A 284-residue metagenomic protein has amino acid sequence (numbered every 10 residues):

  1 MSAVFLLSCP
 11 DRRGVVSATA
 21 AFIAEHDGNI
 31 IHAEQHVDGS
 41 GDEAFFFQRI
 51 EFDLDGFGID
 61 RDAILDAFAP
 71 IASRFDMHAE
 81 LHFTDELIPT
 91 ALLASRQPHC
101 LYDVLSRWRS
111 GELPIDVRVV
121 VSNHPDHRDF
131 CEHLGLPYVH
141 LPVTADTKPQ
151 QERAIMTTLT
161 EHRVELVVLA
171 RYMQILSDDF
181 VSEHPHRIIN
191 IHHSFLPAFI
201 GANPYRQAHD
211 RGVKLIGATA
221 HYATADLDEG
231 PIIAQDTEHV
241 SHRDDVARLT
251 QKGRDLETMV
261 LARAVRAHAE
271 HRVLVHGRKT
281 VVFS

Functional and structural regions predicted by a protein language model:
M1-L87: A conserved regulatory-domain signal marking ACT and ACT-like small-molecule sensing domains and adjacent regulatory
N29, D116, P137-V139, R187: Conserved beta-strand segments of alpha/beta enzyme cores
L87-T90, R187: Residues that mark the start of a beta-strand
T90-H99: Short, glycine-rich nucleotide/cofactor-binding loops
H99-S110: Histidine-anchored nucleotide/phosphate-binding helix
I115-D126: Short internal beta-strands
H124, T147, Q151, H162-S284: Donor/substrate-binding cores of folate-linked one-carbon enzymes
E132, L136-H162: Adenosine-nucleotide cofactor-binding segment
